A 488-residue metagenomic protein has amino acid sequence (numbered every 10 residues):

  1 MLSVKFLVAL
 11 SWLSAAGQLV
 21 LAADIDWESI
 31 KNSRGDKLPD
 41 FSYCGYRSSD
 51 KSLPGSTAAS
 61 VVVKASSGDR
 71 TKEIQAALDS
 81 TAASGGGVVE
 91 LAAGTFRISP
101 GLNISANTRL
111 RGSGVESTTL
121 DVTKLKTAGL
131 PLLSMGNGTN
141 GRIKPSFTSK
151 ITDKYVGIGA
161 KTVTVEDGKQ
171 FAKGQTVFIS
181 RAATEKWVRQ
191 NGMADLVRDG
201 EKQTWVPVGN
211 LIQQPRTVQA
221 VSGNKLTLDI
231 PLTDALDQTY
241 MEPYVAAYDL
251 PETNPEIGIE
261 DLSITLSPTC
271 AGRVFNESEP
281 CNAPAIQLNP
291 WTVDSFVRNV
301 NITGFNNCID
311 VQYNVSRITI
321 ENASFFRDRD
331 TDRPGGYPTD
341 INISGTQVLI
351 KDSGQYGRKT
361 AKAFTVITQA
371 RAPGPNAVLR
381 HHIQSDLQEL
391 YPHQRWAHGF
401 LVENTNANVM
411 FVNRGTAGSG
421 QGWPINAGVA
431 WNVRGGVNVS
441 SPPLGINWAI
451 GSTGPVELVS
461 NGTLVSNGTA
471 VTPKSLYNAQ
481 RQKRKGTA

Functional and structural regions predicted by a protein language model:
L2-N276, W448-A488: Extracellular "leader-to-stem" segments immediately downstream of a signal peptide or signal-anchor in secreted/lumenal
D69-R70, G94, L102, G157 (+10 more regions): Short, glycine/acidic-rich beta->alpha junctions
I74-A82, R97-L110, L120-T123, C308-Y313 (+4 more regions): Short, T/G/N/S-enriched strand-turn elements that build extracellular solenoid repeat scaffolds
E90, R97, N103, R111 (+14 more regions): Extracellular beta-strand solenoid repeats
N107, E116, P255-L266, V293-G304 (+5 more regions): Right-handed parallel beta-helix
L125-K144, A160, T239-D249, V274-L288 (+5 more regions): Extracellular beta-strand/beta-solenoid scaffold signature
A128, L266, R273-N276, N299 (+2 more regions): Extracellular beta-rich repeat passengers
A183-P215, Q219-A220, E260-I350: Right-handed parallel beta-helix
